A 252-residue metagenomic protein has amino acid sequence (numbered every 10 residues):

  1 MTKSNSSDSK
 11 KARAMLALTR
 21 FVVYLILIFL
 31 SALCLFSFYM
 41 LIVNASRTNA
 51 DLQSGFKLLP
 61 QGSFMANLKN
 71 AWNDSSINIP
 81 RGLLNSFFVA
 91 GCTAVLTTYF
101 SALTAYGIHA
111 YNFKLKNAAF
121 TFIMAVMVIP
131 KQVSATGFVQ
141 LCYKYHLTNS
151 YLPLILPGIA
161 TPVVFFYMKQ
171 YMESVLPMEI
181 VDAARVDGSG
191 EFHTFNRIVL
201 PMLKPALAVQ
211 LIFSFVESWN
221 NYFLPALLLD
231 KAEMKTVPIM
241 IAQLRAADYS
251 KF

Functional and structural regions predicted by a protein language model:
M1-M15: Short, Lys/Arg-rich, polar N-terminal cytosolic tail immediately upstream of the first transmembrane signal-anchor
K11-M15, T19-F252: A structural signal for multi-pass alpha-helical bundles of membrane permease subunits that mediate small-molecule
